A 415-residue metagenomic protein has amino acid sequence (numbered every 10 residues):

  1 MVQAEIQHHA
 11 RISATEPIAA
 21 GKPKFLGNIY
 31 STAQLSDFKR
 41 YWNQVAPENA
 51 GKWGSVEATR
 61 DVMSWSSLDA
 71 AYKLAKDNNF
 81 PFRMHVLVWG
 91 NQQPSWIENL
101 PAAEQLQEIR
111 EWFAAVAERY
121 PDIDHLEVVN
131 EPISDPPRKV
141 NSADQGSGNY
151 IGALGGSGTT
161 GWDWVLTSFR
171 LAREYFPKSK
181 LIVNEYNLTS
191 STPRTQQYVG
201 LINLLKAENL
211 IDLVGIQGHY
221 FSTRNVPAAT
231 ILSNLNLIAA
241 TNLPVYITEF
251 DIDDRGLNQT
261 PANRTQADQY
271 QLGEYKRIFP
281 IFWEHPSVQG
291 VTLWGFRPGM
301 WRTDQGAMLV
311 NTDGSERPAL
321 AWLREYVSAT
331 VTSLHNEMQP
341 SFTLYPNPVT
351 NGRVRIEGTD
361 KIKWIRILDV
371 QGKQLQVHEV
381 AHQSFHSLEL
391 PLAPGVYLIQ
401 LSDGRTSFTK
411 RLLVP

Functional and structural regions predicted by a protein language model:
E5-A50: Boundary/entry segment of secreted carbohydrate-active catalytic domains
A10-E16, E57, A115, E127 (+4 more regions): Aromatic-rich peripheral "rim/lid" segments of glycoside hydrolase catalytic domains that contact and position glycan
P23-G27, Q44-A46, P81-R83, I123-E127 (+4 more regions): Structural preference for beta-strand elements that scaffold enzyme active sites
I29-Y41, Q105-V116, P193-L205, E274-F279: Short, acidic/polar
A33, R40-A58, S66-L188, I252-N258: Substrate-binding cleft and catalytic face of glycoside hydrolase catalytic domains, especially the flexible beta-alpha
S66-N78, G158-N184, T195-T260, F279-E284 (+1 more regions): Glycoside hydrolase catalytic-domain groove-lining segments
N336-P415: C-terminal outer-membrane/trafficking sorting elements
